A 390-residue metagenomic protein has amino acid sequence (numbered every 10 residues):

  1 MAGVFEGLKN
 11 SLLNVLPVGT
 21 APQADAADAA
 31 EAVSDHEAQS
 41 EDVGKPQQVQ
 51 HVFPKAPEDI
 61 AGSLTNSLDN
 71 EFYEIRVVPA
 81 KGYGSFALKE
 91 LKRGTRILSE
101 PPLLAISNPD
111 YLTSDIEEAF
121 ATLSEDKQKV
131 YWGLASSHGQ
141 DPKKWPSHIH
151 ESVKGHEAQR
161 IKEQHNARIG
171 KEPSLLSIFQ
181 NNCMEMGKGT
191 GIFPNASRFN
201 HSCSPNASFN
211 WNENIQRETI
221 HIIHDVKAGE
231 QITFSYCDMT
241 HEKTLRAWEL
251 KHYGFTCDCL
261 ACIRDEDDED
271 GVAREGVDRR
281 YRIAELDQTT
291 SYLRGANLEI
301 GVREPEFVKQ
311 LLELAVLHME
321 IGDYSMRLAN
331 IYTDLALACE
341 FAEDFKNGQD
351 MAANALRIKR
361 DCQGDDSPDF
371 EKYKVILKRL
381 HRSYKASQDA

Functional and structural regions predicted by a protein language model:
M1-D28: PEST-like, low-complexity acidic/proline-rich intrinsically disordered segments, predominantly at protein N-termini
G7, A30, S34-Q47, F193-A342 (+2 more regions): C-terminal SET catalytic tail plus cysteine-rich post-SET Zn-binding segment of SAM-dependent SET-domain
L12, D35, G62, D69-N70 (+1 more regions): Fungal intrinsically disordered, low-complexity polar regions
Q47-I116, S197, H201-I223: Conserved AWS/pre-SET-to-SET junction and N-terminal core of the SET lysine methyltransferase domain, specifically
L64-S67, F86-R96, H165-S177, I192 (+4 more regions): A structure-centric feature marking long, well-folded core domains of fungal metabolic enzymes and membrane transporters
S99, L104-N206, A261: Catalytic cores of histone-lysine modification enzymes
D323, R357-Y373: Boundary/linker segments of alpha-helical solenoid repeat arrays
V375-A390: Alpha-helical linker/edge segments of TPR/alpha-solenoid repeat scaffolds and analogous pre-/post-domain helices
